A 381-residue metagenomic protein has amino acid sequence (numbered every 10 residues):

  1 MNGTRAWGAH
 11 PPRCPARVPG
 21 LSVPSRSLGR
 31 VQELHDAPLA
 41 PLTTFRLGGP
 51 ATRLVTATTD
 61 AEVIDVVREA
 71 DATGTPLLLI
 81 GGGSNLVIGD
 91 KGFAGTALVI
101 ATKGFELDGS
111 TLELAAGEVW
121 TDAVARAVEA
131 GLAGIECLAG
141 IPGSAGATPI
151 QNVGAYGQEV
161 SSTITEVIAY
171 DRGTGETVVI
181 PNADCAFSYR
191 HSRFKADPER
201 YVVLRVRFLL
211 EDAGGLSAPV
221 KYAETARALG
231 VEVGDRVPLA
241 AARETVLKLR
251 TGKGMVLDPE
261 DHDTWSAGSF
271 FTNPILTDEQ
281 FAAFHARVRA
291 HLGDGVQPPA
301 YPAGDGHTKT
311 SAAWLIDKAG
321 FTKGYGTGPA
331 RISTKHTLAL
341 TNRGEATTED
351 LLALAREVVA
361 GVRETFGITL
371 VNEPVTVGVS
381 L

Functional and structural regions predicted by a protein language model:
R26-T174: Anion-binding (especially nucleotide phosphate/pyrophosphate-binding) glycine-rich loop and adjoining beta-alpha core
H35, P41-T44, T177-L340, E345-E349 (+1 more regions): Phosphate/pyrophosphate- and phosphate-bearing ligand-binding catalytic cores of soluble enzymes
T59, G83, G143, G175 (+4 more regions): Residue-level signal for inorganic ion chemistry
